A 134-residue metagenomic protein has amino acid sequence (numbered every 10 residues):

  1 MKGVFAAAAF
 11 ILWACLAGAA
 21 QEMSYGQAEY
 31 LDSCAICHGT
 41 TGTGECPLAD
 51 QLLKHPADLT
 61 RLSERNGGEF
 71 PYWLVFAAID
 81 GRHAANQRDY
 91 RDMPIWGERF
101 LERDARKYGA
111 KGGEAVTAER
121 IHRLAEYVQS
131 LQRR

Functional and structural regions predicted by a protein language model:
M1-V4: Positively charged n-region of N-terminal signal peptides that target proteins for export
A6-C15: Bacterial N-terminal signal peptides
C15-E22: Bacterial Sec-dependent signal peptides at the C-terminal "C-region" and cleavage site
E22-M23, Q27-K54, G68-E69, D80-P94 (+1 more regions): Periplasmic/extracellular electron-transfer cofactor-ligation site, primarily the c-type cytochrome heme-c attachment
D50, P56-A57, I79-E119: Axial heme c-ligation environment in periplasmic c-type cytochrome domains
L53-E64, F76: Amphipathic, hydrophobic secondary-structure cores in small proteins
A118-R134: C-terminal partner/receptor-binding element of secreted or periplasmic proteins
